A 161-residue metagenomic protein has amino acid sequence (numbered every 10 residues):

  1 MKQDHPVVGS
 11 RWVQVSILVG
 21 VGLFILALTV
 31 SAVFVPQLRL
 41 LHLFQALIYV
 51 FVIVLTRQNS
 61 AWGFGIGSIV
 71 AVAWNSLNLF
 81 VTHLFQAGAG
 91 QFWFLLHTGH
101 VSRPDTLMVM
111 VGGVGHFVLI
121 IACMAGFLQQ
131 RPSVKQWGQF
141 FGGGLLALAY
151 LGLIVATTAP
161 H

Functional and structural regions predicted by a protein language model:
K2-G9, V54-G65, F127-G138: Membrane-interface helix-boundary motifs at transmembrane edges
P6-V15, V30-L41: Short, amphipathic, aromatic/basic-enriched membrane-interface segments that mark the entry/exit of transmembrane
R11-A27, G143-Y150: Alpha-helical transmembrane segments
Q14-V19, L55-V72, W137-G143: Interfacial segments of alpha-helical transmembrane regions
A46-L55, M108-A125: Hydrophobic cores of alpha-helical transmembrane segments in multi-pass inner/ER membrane proteins, independent
L79-F92: Membrane-helix interface motif
L96-V111: Short aromatic-rich membrane-water interface segments that cap or initiate transmembrane helices in multi-pass membrane
Y150-H161: Juxtamembrane boundary at the C-terminal end of a transmembrane helix
